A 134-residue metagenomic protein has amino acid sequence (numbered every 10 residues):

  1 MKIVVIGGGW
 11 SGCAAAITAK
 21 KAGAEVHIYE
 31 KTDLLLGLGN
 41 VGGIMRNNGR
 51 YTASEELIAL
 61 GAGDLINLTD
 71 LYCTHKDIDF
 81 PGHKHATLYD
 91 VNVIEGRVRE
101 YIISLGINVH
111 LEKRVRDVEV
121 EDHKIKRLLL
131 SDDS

Functional and structural regions predicted by a protein language model:
M1, A24, K126: Nucleotide donor/acceptor-binding cores
M1-S11: Beta1/beta-strand and adjacent pyrophosphate-binding region of the FAD-binding site in flavoprotein oxidoreductases
I3, I107-V109, L128: Hydrophobic beta-strand residues in large extracellular and virion-surface proteins
I6-G8, Y29, S131: Short His-Asn-centered micro-motif
W10-S11, D33-L34, D133: Short, glycine-/Ser/Thr-/acidic-enriched flexible segments
T18, A24-E25, E30-D117: Conserved N-terminal/central alpha/beta ligand/cofactor-binding core
E119-S134: Conserved beta-strand-loop-beta-strand element in the redox core of flavoprotein oxidoreductases
